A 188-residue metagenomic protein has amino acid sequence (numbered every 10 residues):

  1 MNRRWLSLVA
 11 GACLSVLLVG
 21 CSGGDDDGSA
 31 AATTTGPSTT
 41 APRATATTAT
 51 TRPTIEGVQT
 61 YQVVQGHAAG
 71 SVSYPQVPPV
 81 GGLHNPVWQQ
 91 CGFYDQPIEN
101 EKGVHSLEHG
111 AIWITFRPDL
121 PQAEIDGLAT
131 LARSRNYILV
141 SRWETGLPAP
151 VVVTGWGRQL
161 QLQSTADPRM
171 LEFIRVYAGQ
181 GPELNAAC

Functional and structural regions predicted by a protein language model:
M1-V9: Bacterial N-terminal signal peptides that target proteins for export
A10-S15: Hydrophobic helical h-region of N-terminal Sec-dependent signal peptides in bacterial secretory/periplasmic proteins
L17-G20: C-terminal motif of bacterial Sec signal peptides marking the signal peptidase cleavage site
S22-D25: Bacterial signal peptide processing site
A30-T51: Extracellular mucin-like PTS domains
A46-G103: Surface-exposed, low-hydrophobicity interaction/linker segments
D95-R133: Mid-length scaffold segments of soluble, non-membrane domains
S134-C188: Helix-rich interaction surfaces within compact, conserved domain-sized segments that mediate assembly or partner
